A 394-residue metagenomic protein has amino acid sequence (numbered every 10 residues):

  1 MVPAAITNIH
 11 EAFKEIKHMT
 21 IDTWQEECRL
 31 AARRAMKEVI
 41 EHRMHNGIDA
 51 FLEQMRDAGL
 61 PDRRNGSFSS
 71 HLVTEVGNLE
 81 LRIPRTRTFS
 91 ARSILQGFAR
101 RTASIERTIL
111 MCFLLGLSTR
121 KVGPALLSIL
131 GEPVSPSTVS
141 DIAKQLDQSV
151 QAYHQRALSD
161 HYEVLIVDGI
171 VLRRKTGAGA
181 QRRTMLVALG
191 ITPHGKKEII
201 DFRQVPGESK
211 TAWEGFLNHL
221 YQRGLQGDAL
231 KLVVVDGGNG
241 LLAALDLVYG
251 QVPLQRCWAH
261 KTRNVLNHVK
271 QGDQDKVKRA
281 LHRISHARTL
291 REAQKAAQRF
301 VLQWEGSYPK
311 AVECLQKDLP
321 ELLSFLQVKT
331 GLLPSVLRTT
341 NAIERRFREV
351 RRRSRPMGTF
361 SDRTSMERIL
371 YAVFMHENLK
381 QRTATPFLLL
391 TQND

Functional and structural regions predicted by a protein language model:
M1-A4, A12-T20, E41, H45-D49 (+1 more regions): Acidic/histidine-rich catalytic cores and adjacent linkers of DNA breakage/strand-transfer/modification proteins
M1-Q96: Short, conserved DNA-binding cores of transcription-related domains
R64-N65, N78-R87, S93-S104, T108 (+5 more regions): RNase H-like nuclease fold core
M111-L115: Short alpha-helical segment immediately N-terminal to, or the first helix within, an HTH/HTH-like DNA-binding domain
R120-G131: DNA-recognition alpha helix
H161, G272-T289: A polyampholytic, Gly/Pro-enriched intrinsically disordered region
L232-N239, A244-A280: Conserved beta-strand -> loop -> alpha-helix junction used to position metal-binding or nucleic-acid-contacting
